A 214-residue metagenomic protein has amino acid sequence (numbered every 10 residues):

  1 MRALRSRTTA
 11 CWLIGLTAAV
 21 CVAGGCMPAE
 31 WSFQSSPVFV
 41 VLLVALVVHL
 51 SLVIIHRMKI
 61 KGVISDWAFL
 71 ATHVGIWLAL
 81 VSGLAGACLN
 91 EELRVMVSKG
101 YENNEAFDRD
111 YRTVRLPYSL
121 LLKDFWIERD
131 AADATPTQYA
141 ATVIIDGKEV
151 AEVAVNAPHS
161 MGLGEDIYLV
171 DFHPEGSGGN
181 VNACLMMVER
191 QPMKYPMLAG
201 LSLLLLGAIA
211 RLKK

Functional and structural regions predicted by a protein language model:
M1-K214: Solvent-exposed, non-transmembrane regions of integral membrane proteins
